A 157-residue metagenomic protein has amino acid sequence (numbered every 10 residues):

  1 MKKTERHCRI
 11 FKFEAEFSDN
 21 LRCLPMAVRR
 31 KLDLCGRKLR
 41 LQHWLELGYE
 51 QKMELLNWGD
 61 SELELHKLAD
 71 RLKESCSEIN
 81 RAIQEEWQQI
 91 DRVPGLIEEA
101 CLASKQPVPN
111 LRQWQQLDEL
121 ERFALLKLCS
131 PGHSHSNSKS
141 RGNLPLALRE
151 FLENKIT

Functional and structural regions predicted by a protein language model:
M1-K12, E64-I90: Long, low-complexity intrinsically disordered regulatory regions enriched in P/S/T/G and acidic residues that serve as
K2-K52: The feature marks the first
D33, K73-R122: Short, solvent-exposed interaction modules
K38-A82: Acidic (E/D-rich), amphipathic helical modules within compact regulatory domains
R40-L47, L55-W58, N110-S130: A structural feature that tracks compact, well-ordered secondary-structure segments with a strong bias toward
L126-T157: Glycine-rich, aromatic-bearing surface loops/beta-hairpins
